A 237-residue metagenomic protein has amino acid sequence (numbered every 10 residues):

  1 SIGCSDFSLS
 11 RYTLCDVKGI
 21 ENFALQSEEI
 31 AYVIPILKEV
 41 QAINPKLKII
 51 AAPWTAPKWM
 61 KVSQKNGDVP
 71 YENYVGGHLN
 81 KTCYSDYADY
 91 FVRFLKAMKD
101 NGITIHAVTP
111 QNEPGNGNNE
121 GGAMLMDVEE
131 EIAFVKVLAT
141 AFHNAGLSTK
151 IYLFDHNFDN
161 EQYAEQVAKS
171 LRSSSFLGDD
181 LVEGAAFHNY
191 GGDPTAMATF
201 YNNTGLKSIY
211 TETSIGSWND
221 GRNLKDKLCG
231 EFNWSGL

Functional and structural regions predicted by a protein language model:
S1-H106, I132, K136, T140: N-terminal catalytic cores of secreted or lumenal carbohydrate-active enzymes
S10-R11, N101-H106, N112, T149 (+3 more regions): Aromatic- and acid-rich polysaccharide-binding/catalytic face of secreted or lumenal carbohydrate-active enzymes
I30, G117, M126-D127, H156-E165 (+2 more regions): Acidic-and-aromatic substrate-binding clefts and catalytic sites of carbohydrate-active enzymes
L37-K46, K99-G102, H143-N144, S170-D180 (+1 more regions): Acidic (Asp/Glu)-rich catalytic clusters
I50-P53, H106-G115, V135-E165, K207-G216: Aromatic-lined carbohydrate-recognition surfaces of secreted/lumenal glycan-active proteins
K61-Q64, N160-S175, A196-F200: Distinct, well-ordered alpha-helical segments
A97, P110-F134: Polysaccharide-binding and catalytic clefts of secreted carbohydrate-active enzymes
E183-L237: Catalytic-core region of carbohydrate-active enzymes that cleave or remodel glycosidic bonds
